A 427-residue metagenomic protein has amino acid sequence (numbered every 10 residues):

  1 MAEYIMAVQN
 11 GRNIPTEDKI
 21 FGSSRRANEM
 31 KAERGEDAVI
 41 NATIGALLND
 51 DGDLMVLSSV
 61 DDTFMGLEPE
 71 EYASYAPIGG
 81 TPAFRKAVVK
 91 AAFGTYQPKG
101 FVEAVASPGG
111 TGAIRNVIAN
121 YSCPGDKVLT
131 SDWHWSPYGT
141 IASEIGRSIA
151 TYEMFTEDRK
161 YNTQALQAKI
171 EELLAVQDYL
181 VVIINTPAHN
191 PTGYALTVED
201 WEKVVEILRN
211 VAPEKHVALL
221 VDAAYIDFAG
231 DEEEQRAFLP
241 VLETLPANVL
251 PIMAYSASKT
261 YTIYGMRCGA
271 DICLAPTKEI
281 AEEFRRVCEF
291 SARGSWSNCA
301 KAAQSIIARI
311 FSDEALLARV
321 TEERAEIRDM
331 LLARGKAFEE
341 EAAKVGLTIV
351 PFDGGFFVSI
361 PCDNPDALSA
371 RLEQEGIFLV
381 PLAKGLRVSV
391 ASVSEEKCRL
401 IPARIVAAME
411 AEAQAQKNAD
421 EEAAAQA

Functional and structural regions predicted by a protein language model:
E3, N10-G109, Q416, Q426-A427: N-terminal small-domain helix-loop-helix segment of the aminotransferase-like
E17, K90, G94, P98 (+3 more regions): PLP-dependent enzyme catalytic core of the Aspartate aminotransferase-like
N49-D50, T321-L372: Conserved PLP-binding catalytic core of the aspartate aminotransferase-like
E68-K215, I226-L245: Conserved core of the PLP fold type I
A87, E243-R324, R328: Conserved core segment of the aminotransferase class I/II
F101, P351-F357, P381-G385: Short Gly/Ser/Thr- and Asp/Glu-enriched loop/turn motifs at secondary-structure junctions
L220: Generic enzyme active-site microenvironment
A223: Walker B catalytic acidic pair
